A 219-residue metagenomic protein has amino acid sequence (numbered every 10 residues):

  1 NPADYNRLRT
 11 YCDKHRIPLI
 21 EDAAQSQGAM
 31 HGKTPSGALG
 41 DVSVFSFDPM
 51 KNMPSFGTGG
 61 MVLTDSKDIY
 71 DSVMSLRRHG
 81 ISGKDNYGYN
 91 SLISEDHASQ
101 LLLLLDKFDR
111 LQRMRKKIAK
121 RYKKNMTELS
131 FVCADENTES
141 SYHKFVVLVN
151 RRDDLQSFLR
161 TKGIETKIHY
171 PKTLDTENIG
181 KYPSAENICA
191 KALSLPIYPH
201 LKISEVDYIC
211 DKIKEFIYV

Functional and structural regions predicted by a protein language model:
N1-S55, M61-L63, D68: Active-site phosphate-binding strand-loop segment of PLP-dependent enzymes
N1-T10, K14, M30, K67-V219: PLP-dependent aminotransferase class I/II
